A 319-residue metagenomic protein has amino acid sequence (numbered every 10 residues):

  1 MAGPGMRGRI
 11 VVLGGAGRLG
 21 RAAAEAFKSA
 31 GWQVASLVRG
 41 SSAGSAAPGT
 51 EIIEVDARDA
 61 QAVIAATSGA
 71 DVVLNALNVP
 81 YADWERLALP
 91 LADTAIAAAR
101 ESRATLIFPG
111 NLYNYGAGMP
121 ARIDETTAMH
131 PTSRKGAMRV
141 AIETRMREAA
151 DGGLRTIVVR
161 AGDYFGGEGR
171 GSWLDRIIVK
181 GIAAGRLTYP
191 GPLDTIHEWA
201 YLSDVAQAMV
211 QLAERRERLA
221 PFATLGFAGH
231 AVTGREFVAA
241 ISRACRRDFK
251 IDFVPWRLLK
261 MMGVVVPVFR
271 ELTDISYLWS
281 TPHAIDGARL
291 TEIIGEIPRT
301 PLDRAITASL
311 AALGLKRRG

Functional and structural regions predicted by a protein language model:
A2-I10, G17, Q211-L272, G287 (+2 more regions): Mid/C-terminal beta-alpha module of Rossmann-like enzyme folds, strongest in SDR-family dehydrogenases/epimerases
G8-A30: N-terminal Rossmann NAD(P)H-binding glycine-rich loop of SDR-like oxidoreductase domains
S41-S102: NAD(P)H-binding glycine-rich loop region in Rossmannoid oxidoreductase-like domains and their noncatalytic homologs
E85-L89, A128, T132-T144, S172-R176 (+2 more regions): Short-chain dehydrogenase/reductase
D93-A141, I157: Conserved Rossmann-fold NAD(P)-dependent oxidoreductase catalytic core, especially the SDR/UDP-sugar
N111, T144-E168: Conserved beta-loop-beta element that borders a ligand/cofactor-binding pocket
G152, G162-I196, I241: NAD(P)-dependent short-chain dehydrogenase/reductase
R170-R176, G191-A213, F222-A223: Substrate-positioning beta->alpha
